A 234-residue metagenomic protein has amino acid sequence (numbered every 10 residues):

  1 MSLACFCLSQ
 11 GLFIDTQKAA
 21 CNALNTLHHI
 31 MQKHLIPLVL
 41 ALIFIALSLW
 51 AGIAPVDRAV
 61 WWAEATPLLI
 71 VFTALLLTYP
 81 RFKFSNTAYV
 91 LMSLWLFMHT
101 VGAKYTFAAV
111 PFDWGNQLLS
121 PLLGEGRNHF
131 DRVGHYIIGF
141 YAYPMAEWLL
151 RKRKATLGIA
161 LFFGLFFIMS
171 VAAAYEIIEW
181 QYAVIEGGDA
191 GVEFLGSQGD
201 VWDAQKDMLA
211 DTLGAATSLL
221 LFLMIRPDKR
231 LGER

Functional and structural regions predicted by a protein language model:
C5-C7, C21: Cysteine-centered motifs
Q10, Q17-K18: Charged/polar low-complexity intrinsically disordered segments
T16, A23-T26: Short hydrophobic alpha-helical segments enriched in small aliphatic residues
I30-I185, D189-A190, T212, A216-R234: Bulky hydrophobic segments
G188-Q205: Short, membrane-exposed interhelical loops at transmembrane-helix boundaries
K206-D207, D211: Pore-lining and gate-forming transmembrane alpha-helices of multi-pass membrane transport proteins
